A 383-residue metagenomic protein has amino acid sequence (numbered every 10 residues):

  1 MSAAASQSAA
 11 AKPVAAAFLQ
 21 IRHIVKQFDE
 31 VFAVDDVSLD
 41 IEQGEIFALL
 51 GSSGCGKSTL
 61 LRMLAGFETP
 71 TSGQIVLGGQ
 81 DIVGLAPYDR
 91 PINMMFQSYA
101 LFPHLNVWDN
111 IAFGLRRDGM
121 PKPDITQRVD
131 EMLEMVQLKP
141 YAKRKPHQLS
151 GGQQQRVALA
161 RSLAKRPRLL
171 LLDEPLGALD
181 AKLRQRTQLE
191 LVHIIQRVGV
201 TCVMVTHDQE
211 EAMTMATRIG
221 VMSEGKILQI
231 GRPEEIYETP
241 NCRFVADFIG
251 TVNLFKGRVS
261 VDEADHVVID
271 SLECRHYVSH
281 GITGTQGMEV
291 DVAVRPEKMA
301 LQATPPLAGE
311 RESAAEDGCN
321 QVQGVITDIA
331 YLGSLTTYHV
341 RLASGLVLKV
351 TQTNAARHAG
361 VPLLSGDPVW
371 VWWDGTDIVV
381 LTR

Functional and structural regions predicted by a protein language model:
A3-S6, V252, D262-R383: Non-catalytic connector elements of ABC transporters
I46, L85-D247: ABC ATPase nucleotide-binding domains
L50-S52: The feature captures the beta-strand-to-loop junction immediately N-terminal to the Walker
S58-L61, V157: ABC ATPase nucleotide-binding domain helices that frame the ATP-binding cleft
A65: Helix-to-loop junction immediately C-terminal to a conserved catalytic motif
G73-D81: Conserved ABC transporter NBD signature motif
